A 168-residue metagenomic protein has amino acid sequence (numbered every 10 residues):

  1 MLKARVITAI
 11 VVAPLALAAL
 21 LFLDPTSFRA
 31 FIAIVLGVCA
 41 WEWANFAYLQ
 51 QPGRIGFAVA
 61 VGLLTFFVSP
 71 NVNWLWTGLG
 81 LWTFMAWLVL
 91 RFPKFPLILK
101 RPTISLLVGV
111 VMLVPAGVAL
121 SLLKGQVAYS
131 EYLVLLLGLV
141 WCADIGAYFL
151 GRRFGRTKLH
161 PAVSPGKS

Functional and structural regions predicted by a protein language model:
L2-S168: Membrane-embedded alpha-helical bundles of polytopic integral membrane proteins
